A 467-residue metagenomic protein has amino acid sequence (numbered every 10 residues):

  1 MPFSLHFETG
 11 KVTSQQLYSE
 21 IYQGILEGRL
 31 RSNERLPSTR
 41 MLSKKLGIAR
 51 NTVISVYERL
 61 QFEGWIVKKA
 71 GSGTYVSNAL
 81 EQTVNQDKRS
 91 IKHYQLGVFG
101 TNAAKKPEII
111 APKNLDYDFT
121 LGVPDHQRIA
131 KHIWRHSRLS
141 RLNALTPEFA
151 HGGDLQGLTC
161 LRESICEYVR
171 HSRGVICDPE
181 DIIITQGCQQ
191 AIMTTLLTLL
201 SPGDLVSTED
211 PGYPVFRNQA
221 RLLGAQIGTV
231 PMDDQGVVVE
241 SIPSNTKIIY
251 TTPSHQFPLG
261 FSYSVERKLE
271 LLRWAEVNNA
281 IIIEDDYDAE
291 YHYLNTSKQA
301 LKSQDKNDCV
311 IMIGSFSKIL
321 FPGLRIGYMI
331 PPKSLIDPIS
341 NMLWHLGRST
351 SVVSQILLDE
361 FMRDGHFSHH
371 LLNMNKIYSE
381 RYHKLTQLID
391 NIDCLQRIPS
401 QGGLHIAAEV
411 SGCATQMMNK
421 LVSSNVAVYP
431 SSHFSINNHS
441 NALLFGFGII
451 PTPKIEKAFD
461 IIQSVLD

Functional and structural regions predicted by a protein language model:
M1-R141, S334, W344-S351, D359-M362 (+7 more regions): N-terminal basic, amphipathic alpha-helical segments
K68, C177, V428: Short beta-strand "wing" residues that participate in macromolecule-binding interfaces
G71, S303-P338: Active-site PLP attachment segment
E148-N278, E290-Y291, T296-Q304, Y378 (+1 more regions): Conserved core of the PLP fold type I
